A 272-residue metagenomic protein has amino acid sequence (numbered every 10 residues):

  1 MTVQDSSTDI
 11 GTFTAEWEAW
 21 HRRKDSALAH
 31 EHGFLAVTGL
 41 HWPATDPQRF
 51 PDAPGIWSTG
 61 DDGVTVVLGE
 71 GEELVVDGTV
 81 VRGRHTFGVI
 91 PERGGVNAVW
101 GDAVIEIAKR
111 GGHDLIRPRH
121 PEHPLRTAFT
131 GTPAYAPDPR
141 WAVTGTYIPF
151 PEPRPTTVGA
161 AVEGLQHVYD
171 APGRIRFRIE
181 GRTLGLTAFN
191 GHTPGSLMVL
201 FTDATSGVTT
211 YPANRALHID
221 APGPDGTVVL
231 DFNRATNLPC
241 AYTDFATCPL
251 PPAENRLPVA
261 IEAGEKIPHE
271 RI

Functional and structural regions predicted by a protein language model:
T2-P47, L68-E72: Hydrophobic, proline/glycine-rich low-complexity stretches
L28, D220-I272: Long, compositionally biased interface segments
W42-P91, G223: Forkhead-associated
P51-A53, D77, V99-G101, R178-R182 (+1 more regions): Short strand-coil-strand connectors
P54-D62, A103-K109, L184-A188: Broad, structure-driven detector of short, well-ordered beta-strand segments within folded domains
T79-I105, D114: Phosphate/adenylate-binding glycine loop and adjacent helical scaffold
A103-A171, R178: Surface-exposed beta-loop interaction hotspot
R176-G223, N233: Acidic/His-leaning functional-site neighborhoods
